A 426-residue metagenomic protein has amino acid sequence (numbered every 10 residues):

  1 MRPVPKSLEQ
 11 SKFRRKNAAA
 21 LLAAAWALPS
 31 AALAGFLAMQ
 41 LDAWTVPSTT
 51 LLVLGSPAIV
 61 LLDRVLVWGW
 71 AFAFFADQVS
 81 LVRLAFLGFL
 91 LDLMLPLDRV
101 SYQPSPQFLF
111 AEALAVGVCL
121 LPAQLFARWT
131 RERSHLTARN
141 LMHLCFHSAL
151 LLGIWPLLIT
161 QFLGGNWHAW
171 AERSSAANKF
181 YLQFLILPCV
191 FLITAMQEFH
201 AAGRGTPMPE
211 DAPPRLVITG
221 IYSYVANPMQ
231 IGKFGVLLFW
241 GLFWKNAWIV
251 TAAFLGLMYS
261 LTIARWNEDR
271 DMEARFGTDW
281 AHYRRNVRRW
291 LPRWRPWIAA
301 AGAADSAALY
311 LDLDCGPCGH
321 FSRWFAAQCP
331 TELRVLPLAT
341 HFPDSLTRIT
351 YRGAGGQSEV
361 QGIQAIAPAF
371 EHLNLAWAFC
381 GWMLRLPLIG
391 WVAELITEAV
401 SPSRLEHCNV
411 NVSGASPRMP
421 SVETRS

Functional and structural regions predicted by a protein language model:
R2-T219, G235-A308, Q328, W391 (+1 more regions): Membrane-anchoring alpha-helices and their flanking helix-loop junctions
V217-P228: Short, amphipathic, aromatic/basic-enriched membrane-interface segments that mark the entry/exit of transmembrane
Q230-F234: Transmembrane helix boundary and interhelical junction motifs in multipass membrane proteins
L311-D314: Short pre-active-site segment immediately N-terminal to redox-active cysteine/selenocysteine motifs in thiol-based
G316-G319: Cys/His/Pro-rich metal-binding microdomains
S322-W324: A contiguous pocket-lining binding segment that forms or flanks enzyme active sites
A326-A339: Conserved helix-turn-beta segment immediately C-terminal to the redox Cys motif in thioredoxin-like folds
H341-S426: Thiol/selenol-based redox catalytic cores and closely related redox-interacting motifs
